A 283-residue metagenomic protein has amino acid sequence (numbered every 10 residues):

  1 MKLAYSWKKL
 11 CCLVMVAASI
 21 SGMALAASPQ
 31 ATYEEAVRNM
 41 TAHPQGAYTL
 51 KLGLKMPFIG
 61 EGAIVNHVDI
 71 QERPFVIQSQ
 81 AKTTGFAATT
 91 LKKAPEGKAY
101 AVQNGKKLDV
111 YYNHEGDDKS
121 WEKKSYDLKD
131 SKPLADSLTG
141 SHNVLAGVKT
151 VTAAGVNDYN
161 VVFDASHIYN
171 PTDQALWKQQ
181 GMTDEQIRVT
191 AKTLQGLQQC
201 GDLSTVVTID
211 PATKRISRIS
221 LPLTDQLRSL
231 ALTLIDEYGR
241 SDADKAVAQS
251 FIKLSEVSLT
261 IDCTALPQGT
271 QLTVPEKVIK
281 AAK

Functional and structural regions predicted by a protein language model:
K2-S6, V14-P74, Q268-K283: N-terminal leader/targeting segments and the immediate start of mature chains
P29, F58-H67, L91-Y100, I187-S204 (+1 more regions): Amphipathic hydrophobic-ligand
H43-T49, P74-Q78, G155-N160, R215-R218: Short, hydrophobic/aromatic-rich segments at coil-to-beta transitions
L50-L54, Q78-T84, A88, Y159-S166 (+1 more regions): Short beta-strand segments that buttress and anchor functional surface loops
G53-E61, K82-F86, Y112-D117, A212 (+1 more regions): Hydrophobic lipid-interacting interfaces of membrane-associated proteins
H67-D136, N143, T150: An acidic-aromatic
L128, K132-P222: Extended beta-strand-rich segments in extracellular/periplasmic secretory proteins, especially within noncatalytic
L223-K283: Non-transmembrane domains of secretory- and envelope-associated proteins
